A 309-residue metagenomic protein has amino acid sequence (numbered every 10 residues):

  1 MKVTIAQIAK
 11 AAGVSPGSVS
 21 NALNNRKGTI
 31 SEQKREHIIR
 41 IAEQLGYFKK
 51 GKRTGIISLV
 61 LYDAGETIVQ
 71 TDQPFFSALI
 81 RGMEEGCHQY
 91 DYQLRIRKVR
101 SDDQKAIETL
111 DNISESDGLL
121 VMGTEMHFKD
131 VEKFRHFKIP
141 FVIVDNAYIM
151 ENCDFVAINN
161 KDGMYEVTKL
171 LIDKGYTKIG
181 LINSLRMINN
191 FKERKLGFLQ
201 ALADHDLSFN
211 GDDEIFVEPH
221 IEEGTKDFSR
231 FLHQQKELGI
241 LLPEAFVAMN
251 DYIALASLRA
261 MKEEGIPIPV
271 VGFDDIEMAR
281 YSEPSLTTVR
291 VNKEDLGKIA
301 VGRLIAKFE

Functional and structural regions predicted by a protein language model:
M1-T54: N-terminal helix-turn-helix DNA-binding module of bacterial transcription factors
S20, R53-V69, K178-S184: Short beta-strand segments enriched in small/hydrophobic residues
I41, G82-G86, K133, E193-H205 (+2 more regions): Alpha-helical structural signal in soluble globular domains
F48, H88-Q93, P140, T177 (+2 more regions): Residue-level detector of anion-binding/catalytic polar loops
I56-K169, D173, L232-L241, A245 (+1 more regions): Alpha-helical recognition/docking segments in bacterial nutrient-uptake and carbohydrate-utilization systems
G65-F75, I96-Q104, V156-E166, I182-R230 (+3 more regions): Hinge/beta->alpha junction and helix N-cap segments in small-molecule ligand-binding domains
E115-D117, G175-K178, N210, L242 (+2 more regions): Short loop/turn motifs at secondary-structure junctions
S229, H233-E309: Flexible loop/turn connectors
